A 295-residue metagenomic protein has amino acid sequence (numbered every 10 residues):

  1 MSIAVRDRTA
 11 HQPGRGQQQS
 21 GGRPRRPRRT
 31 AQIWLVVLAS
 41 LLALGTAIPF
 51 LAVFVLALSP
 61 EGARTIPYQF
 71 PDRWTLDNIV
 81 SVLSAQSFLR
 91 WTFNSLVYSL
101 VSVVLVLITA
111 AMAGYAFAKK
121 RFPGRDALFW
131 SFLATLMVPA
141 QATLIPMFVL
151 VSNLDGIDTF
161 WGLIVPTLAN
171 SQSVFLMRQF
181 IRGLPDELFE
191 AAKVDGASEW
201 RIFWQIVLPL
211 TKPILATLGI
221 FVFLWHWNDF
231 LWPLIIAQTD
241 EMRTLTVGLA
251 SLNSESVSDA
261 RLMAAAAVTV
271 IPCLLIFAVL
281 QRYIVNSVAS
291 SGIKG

Functional and structural regions predicted by a protein language model:
M1-S20: Short, intrinsically disordered terminal tails adjacent to the first/last structured region
Q12, R23-R26, I66, F70: Intrinsic-disorder/low-complexity coil detector
Q17-Q19, R25, G295: Polar low-complexity intrinsically disordered regions enriched in Ser/Thr and small residues
G21-L35: A detector for short, charged/polar N-terminal pre-domain segments
A31-G295: A structural signal for multi-pass alpha-helical bundles of membrane permease subunits that mediate small-molecule
